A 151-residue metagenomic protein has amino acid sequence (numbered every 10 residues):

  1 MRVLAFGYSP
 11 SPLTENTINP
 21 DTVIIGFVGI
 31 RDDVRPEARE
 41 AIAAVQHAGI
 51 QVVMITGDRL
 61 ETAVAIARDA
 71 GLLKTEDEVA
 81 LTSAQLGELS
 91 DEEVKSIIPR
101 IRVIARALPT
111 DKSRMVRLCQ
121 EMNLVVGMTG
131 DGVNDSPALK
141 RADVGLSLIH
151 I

Functional and structural regions predicted by a protein language model:
M1-L118, S136, A142, S147-L148: Cytosolic catalytic headpieces and adjacent flexible linkers of membrane translocases
V116-G132: Conserved Lys-Pro-Asp/Glu-containing loop-to-beta segment of HAD-superfamily phosphomonoesterases, centered on
